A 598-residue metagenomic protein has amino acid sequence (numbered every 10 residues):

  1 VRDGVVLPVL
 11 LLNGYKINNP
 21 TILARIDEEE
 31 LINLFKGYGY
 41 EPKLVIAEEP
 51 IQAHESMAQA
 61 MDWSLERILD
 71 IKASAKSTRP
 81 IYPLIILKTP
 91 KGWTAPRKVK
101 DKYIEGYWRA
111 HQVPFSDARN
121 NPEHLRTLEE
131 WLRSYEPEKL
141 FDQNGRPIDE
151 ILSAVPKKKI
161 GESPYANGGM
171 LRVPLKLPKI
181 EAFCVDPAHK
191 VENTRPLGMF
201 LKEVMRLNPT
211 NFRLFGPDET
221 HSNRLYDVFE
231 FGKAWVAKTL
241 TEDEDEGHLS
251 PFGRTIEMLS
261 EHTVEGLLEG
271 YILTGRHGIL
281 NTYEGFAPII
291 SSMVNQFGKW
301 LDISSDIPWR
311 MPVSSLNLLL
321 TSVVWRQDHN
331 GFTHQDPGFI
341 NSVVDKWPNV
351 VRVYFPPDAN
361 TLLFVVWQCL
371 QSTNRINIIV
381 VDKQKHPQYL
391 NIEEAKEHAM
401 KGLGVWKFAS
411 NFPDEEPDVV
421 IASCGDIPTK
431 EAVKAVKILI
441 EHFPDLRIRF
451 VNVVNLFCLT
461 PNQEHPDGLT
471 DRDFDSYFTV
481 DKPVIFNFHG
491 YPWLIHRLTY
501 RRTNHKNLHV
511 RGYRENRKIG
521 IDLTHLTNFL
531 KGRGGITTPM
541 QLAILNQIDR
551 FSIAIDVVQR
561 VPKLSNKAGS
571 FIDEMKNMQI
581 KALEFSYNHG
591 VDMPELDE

Functional and structural regions predicted by a protein language model:
R2-E136, P312-S315, S322-N341, P348 (+2 more regions): Thiamine diphosphate
E29, I46, E138-N391, E397-A399 (+5 more regions): Thiamine diphosphate
